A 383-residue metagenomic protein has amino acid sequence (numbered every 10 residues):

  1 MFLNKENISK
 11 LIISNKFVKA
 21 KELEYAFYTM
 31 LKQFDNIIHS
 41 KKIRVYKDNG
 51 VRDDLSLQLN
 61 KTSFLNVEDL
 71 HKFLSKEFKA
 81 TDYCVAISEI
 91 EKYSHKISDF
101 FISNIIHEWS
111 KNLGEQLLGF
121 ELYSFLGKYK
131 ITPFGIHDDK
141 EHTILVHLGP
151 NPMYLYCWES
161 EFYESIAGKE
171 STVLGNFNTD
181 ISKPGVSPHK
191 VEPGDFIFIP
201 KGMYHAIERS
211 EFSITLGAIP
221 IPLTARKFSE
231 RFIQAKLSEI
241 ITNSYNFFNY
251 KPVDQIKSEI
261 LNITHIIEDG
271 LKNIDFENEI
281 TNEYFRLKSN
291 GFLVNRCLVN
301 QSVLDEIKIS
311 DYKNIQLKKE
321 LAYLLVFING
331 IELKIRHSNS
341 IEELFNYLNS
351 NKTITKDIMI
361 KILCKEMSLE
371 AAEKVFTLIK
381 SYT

Functional and structural regions predicted by a protein language model:
L3, K21, Y28-P193, E208-F247: Active-site region of the double-stranded beta-helix
L3-K5, G175, D180-K190, A206-T383: Fe(II)/2-oxoglutarate
F17-K19: Conserved DEDDh/DEDDy metal-dependent 3′-5′ exonuclease domain
E24, Y28-L31, E268, I360: Residue-level detector of alpha-helical secondary structure
F196-I197, K201-A206: Histidine-centered metal-chelating micro-motifs
